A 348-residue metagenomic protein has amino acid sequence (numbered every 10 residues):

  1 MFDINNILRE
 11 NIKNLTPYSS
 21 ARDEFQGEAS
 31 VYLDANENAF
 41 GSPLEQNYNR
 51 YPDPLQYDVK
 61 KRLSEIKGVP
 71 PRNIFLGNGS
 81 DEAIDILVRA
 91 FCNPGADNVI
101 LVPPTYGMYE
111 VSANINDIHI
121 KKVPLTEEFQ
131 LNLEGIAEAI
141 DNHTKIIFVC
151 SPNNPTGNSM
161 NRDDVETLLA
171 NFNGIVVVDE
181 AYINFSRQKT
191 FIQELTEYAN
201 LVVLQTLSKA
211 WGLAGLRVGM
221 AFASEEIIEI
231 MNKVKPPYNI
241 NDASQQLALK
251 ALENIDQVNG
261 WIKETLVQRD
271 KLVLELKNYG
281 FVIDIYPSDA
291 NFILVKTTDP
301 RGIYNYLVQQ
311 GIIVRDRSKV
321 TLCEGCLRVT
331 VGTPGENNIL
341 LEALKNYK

Functional and structural regions predicted by a protein language model:
M1-D58, R62-E65: N-terminal "arm"/small-domain region of PLP-dependent enzymes with the aminotransferase-like
L44, D299-Y306, E336-I339: Short, conserved charged micro-motifs
Q56-N98, N116: Phosphate-binding glycine-rich loop
N93-V149: PLP-dependent aminotransferase-like
N114, L131-N142, P155-V176, E180-L213: Active-site pre-lysine segment of PLP-dependent enzymes
D163, Q309-Q310, K319-K348: PLP-dependent enzyme catalytic core of the Aspartate aminotransferase-like
N200-N278, D284-I285: PLP-dependent aminotransferase class I/II
T265-L266, N278-Q310: Conserved PLP-binding catalytic core of the aspartate aminotransferase-like
